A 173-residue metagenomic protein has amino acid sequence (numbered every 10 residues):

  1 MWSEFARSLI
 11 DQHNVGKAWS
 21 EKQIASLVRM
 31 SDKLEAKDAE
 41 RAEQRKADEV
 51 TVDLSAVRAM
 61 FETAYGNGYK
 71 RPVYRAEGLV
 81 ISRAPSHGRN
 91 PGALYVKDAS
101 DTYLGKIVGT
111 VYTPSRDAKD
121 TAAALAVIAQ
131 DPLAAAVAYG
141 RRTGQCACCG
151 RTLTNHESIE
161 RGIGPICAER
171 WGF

Functional and structural regions predicted by a protein language model:
M1-G162, E169-F173: Charged, low-complexity intrinsically disordered segments and flexible loops
